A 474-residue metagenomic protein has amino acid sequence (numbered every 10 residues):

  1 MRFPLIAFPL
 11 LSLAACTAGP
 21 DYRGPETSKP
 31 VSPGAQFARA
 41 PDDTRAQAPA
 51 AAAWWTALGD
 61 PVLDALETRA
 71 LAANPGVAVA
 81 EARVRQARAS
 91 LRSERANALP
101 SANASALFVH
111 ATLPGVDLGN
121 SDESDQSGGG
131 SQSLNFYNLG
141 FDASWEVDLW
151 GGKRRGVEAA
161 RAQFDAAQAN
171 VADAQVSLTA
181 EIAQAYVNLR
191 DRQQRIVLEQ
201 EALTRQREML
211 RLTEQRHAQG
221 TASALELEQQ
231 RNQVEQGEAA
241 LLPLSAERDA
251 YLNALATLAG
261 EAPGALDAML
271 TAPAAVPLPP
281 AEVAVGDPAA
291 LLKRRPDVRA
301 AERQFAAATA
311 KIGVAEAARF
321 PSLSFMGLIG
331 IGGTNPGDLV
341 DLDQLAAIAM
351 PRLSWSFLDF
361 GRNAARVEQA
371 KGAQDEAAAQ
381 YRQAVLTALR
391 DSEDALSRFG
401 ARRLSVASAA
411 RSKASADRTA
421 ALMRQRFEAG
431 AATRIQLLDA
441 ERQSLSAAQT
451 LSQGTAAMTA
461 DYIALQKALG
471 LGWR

Functional and structural regions predicted by a protein language model:
R2-A72, N120-D122, Y137, R161 (+3 more regions): Terminal intrinsically disordered/low-complexity segments used for targeting and assembly
A18, R23, A53, P61 (+7 more regions): Small/polar-residue-enriched beta-strand and adjacent coil segments characteristic of outer-membrane beta-barrel
K153, A169-D287, R398, R402 (+3 more regions): Periplasmic alpha-helical coiled-coil/stalk elements that build and connect Gram-negative outer-membrane
H217-T221, F427-A431, A468-G472: A short glycine-centered flexible hinge/capping loop motif at secondary-structure junctions
G220-S223, A388-D391, A395, G430-R434: Alpha-helical heptad-repeat coiled-coil segments that mediate oligomerization/polymerization in large
L291, F325, L353, A370 (+11 more regions): Hydrophobic, well-ordered secondary-structure elements that form the walls of internal hydrophobic environments
